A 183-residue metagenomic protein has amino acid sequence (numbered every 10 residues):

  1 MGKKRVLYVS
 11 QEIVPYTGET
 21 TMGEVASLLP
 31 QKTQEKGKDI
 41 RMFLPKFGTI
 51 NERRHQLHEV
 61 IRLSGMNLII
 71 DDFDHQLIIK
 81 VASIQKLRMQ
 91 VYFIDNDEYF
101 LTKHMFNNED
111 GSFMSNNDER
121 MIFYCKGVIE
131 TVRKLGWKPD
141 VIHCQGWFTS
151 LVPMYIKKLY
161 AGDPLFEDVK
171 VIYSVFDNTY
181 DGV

Functional and structural regions predicted by a protein language model:
M1-V183: Catalytic cores of nucleotide-sugar-dependent glycosyltransferases that transfer UDP/GDP/TDP-activated
